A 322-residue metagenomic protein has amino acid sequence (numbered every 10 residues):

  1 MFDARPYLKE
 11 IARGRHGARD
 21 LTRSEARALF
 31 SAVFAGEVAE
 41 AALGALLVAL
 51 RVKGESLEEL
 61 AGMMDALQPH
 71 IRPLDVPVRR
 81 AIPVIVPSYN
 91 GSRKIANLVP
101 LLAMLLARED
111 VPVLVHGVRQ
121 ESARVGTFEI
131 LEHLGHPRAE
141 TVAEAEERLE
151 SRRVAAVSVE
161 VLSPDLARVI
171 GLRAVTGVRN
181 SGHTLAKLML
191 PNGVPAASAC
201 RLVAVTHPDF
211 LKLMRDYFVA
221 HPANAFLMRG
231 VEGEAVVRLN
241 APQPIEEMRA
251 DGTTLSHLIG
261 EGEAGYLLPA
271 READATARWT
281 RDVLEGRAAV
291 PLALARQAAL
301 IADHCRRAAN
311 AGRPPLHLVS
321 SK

Functional and structural regions predicted by a protein language model:
M1-I95, A107-E109, V113, G262 (+2 more regions): Acidic, glycine/proline-rich low-complexity segments that act as flexible tails and inter-domain linkers
A18, G91-S92, H116-Q120, S158-V161 (+1 more regions): Glycine- and other small-residue-rich loops at beta-strand/loop junctions that grip anionic moieties
L46, L131, A186, A298: Residue-level signal for inorganic ion chemistry
M64-N90, E144-V169, D251, E263: Self-splicing inteins and homing endonuclease
V78-V84, R108-P112, V125-G126, E150-V154 (+4 more regions): Short coil/turn connectors at secondary-structure junctions
R79-R148: A generic, well-ordered mixed alpha/beta core segment in the N-terminal half of proteins
E140-A204: Phosphate/diphosphate-binding glycine-rich loops and adjacent basic-rich segments that engage nucleotide
V175-D282, P291: A structural signal for small-residue-enriched, beta-sheet-centric alpha/beta enzyme cores and oligomeric scaffold folds
